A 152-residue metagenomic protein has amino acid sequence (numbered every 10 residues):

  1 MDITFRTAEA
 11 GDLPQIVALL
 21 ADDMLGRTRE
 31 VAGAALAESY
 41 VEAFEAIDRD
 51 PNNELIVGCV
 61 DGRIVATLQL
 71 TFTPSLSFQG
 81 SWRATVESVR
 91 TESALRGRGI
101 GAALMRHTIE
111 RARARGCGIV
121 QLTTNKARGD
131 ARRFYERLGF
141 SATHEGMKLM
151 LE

Functional and structural regions predicted by a protein language model:
I3, T7-G11, A18-S81, E87 (+2 more regions): Acetyl-CoA-dependent GNAT
A8, V89-T91, T124: Hydrophobic adenine-recognition pocket in adenosine-nucleotide-binding enzymes
G80-S93, E145: Conserved acetyl-CoA binding element of GNAT-fold acetyltransferases
S88-T91, G97-E110, R133, R137: Conserved acetyl-CoA-binding loop-helix of GNAT-fold acetyltransferases
M105, A112-T124: Conserved GNAT acetyl-CoA-binding A-motif
C117, Y135-E145: Conserved acetyl-CoA-binding loop of GNAT-fold acetyltransferases
Q121-A131, K148-E152: Conserved beta-strand-loop-alpha-helix junction that forms the acyl-donor binding cleft
